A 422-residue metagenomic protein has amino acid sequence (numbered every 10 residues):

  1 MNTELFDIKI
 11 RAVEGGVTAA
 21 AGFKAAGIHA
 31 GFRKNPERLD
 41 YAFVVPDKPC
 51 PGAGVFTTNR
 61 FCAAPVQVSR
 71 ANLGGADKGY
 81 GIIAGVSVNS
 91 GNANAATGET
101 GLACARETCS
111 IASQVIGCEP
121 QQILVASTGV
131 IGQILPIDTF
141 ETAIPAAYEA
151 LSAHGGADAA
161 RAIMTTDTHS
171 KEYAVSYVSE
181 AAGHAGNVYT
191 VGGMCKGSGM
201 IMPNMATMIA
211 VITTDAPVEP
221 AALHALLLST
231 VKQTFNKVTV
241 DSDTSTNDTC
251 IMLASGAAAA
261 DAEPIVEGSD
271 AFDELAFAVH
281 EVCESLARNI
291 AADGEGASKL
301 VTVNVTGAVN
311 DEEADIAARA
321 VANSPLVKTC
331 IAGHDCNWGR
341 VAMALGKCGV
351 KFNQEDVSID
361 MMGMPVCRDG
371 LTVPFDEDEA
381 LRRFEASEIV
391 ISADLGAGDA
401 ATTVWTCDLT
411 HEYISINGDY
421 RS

Functional and structural regions predicted by a protein language model:
N2-E107, S113-S422: A structural signal for small-residue-enriched, beta-sheet-centric alpha/beta enzyme cores and oligomeric scaffold folds
